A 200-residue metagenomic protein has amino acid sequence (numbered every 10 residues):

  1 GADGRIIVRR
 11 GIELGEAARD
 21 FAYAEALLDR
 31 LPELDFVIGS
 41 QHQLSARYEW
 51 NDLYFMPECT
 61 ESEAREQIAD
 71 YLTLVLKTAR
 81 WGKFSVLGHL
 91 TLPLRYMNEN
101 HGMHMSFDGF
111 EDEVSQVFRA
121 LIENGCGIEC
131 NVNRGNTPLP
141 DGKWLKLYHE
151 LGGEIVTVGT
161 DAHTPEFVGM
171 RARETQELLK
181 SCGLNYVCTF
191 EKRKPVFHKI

Functional and structural regions predicted by a protein language model:
G1-L121: Extended substrate/RNA-proximal surfaces in nucleic-acid metabolism proteins
M103-I200: Charged catalytic cores and adjacent phosphate/nucleic-acid-binding surfaces used for phosphate/nucleic-acid chemistry
